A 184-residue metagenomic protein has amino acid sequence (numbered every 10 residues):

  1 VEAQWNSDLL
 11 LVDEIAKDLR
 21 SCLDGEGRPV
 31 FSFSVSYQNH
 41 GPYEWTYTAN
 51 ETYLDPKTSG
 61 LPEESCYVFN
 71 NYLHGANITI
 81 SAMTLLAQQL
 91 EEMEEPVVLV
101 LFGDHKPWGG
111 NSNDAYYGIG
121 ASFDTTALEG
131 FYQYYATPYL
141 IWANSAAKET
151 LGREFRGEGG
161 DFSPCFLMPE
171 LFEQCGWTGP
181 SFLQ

Functional and structural regions predicted by a protein language model:
V1-Q184: Solvent-exposed soluble domains appended to multi-pass membrane proteins
